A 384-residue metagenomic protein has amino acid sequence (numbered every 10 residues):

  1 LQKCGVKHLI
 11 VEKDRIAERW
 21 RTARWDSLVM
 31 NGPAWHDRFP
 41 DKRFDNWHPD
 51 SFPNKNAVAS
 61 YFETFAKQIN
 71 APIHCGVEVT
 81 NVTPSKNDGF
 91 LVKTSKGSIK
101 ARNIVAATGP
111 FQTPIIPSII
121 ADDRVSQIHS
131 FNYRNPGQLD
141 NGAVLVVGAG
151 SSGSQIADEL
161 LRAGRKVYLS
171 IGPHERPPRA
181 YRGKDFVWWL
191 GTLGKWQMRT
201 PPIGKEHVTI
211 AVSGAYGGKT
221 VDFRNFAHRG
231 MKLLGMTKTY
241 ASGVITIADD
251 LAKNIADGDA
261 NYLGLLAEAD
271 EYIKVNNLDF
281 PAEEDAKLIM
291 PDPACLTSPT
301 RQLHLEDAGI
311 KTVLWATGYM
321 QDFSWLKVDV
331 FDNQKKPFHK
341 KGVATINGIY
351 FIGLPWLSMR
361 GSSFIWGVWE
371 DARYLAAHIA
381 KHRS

Functional and structural regions predicted by a protein language model:
L1-T22, F52-S384: Flavin (primarily FAD) cofactor-binding/catalytic cores of flavoenzymes
A17-D41, F226: Redox-cofactor-proximal catalytic regions of oxidoreductases
D45-D50: A short acidic, helix-capping loop that chelates divalent metal ions and anchors anionic groups
